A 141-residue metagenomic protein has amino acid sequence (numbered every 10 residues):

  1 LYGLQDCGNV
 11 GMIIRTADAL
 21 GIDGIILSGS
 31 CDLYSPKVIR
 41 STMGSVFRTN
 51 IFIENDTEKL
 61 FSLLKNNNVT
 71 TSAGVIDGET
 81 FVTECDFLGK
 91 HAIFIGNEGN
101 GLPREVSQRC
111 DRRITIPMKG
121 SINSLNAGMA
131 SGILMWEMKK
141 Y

Functional and structural regions predicted by a protein language model:
L1-G78: RNA substrate-binding interface of SAM-dependent RNA methyltransferases
T16-L20, S30, V38-V46, R104-Y141: Structured adenosyl-cofactor binding patch, chiefly the S-adenosyl-L-methionine
E58-F61, V82, W136-M138: A generic structural signal for ordered secondary structure
S72-I122: Active-site/ligand-binding-proximal alpha/beta "capping" segment
